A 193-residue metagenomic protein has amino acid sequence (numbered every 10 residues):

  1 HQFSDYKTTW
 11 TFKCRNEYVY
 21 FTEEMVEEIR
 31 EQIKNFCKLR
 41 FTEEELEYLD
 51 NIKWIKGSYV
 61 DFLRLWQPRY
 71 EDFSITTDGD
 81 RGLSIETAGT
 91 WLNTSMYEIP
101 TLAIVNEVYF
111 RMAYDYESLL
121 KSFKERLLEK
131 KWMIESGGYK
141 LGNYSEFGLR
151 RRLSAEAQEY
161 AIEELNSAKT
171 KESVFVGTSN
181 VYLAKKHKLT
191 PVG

Functional and structural regions predicted by a protein language model:
H1-G193: Ordered alpha/beta subdomains of enzyme catalytic regions
